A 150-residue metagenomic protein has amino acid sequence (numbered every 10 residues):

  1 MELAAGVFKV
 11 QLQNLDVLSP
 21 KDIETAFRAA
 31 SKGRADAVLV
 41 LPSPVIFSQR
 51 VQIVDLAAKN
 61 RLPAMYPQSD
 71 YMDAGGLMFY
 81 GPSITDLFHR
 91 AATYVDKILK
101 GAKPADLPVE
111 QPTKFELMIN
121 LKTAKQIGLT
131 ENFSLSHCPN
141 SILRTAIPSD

Functional and structural regions predicted by a protein language model:
M1-D150: Short hydrophobic alpha-helices and adjacent helix-cap/hinge residues
